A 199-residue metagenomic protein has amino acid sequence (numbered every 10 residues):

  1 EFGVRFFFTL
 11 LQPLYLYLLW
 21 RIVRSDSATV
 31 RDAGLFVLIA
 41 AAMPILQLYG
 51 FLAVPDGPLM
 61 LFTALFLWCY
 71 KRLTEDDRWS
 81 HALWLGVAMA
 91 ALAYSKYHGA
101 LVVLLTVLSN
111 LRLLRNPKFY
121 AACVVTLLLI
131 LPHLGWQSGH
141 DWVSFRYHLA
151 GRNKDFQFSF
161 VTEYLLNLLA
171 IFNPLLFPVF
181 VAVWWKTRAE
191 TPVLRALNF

Functional and structural regions predicted by a protein language model:
F6-S27, L65: Transmembrane-helix motifs of polytopic, lipid-linked glycan transferases
L18, I39, P58-E75, H81-M89: Specific aromatic-rich, kink-prone transmembrane helix
L18-A33, R72-R78: Transmembrane alpha-helical segments of multipass membrane enzymes and assembly factors that act on membrane-embedded
A33-P44, W68, M89, A93 (+1 more regions): Short helix- or helix-capping micro-motifs that position conserved polar/aromatic residues at function-defining sites
L48-P58: Short acidic/glycine- and proline-prone juxtamembrane loop motifs at membrane-interface regions of multi-pass membrane
C69-E75, M89, L101-L127, F145-Y147 (+2 more regions): Perimembrane helix-loop-helix junctions
P117-A150, N167, P174-V179: Membrane-lumen/periplasm interface segments of specific transmembrane helices in polyprenyl phosphate-linked
A170-N198: Hydrophobic, aromatic-rich transmembrane alpha-helices and their immediate juxtamembrane boundary segments
